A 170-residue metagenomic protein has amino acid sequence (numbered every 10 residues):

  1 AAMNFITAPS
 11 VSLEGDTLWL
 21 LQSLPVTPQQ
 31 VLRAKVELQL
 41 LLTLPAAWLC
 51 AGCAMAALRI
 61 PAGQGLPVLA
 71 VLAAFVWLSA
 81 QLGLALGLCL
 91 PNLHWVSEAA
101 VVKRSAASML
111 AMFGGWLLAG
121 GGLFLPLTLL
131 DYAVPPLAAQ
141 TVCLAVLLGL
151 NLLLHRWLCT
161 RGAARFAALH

Functional and structural regions predicted by a protein language model:
A1-T17, T27-H170: Hydrophobic alpha-helical transmembrane segments of membrane proteins
